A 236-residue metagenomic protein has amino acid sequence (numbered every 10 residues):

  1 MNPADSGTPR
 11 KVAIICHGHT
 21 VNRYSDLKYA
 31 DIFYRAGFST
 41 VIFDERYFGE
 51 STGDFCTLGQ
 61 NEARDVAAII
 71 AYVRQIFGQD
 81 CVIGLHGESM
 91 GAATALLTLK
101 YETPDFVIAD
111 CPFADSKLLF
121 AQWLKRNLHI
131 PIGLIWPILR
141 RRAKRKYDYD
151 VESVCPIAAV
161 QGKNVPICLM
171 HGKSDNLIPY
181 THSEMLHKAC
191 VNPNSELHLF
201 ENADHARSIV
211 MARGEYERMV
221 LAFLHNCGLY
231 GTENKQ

Functional and structural regions predicted by a protein language model:
R10-A13, H17-V21: Active-site glycine-rich loops that stabilize anionic/oxyanionic intermediates across multiple enzyme folds
A30-T52: Conserved alpha/beta-hydrolase
F48-C81: Catalytic nucleophile-loop/oxyanion-hole region of alpha/beta-hydrolase and closely related hydrolase-like folds
L97-Y149: Hydrolase active-site cap/lid region
G162-N164, L169-H171, D175: Short beta-strand/loop motif that positions the catalytic acidic residue of the alpha/beta-hydrolase fold
N176-H182: Conserved alpha/beta-hydrolase "acid-adjacent" motif
H187-A206: Catalytic histidine neighborhood in serine/cysteine hydrolases with alpha/beta-hydrolase-type architecture
A203-E217: Catalytic histidine-centered segment of alpha/beta-hydrolase-like enzymes
